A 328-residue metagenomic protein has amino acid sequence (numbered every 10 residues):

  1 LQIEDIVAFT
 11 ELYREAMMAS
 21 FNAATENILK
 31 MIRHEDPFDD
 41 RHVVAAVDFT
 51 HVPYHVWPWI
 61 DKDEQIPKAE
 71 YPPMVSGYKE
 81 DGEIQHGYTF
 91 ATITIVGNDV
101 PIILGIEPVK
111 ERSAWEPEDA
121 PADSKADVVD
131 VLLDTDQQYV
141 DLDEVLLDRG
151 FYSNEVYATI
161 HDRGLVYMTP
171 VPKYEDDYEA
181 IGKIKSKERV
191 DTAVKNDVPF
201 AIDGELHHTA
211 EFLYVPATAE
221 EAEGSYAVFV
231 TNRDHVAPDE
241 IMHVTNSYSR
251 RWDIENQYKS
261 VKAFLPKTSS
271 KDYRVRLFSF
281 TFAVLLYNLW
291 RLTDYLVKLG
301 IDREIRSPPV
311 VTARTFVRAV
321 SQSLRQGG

Functional and structural regions predicted by a protein language model:
L1, R41-H55, I93, L142-F151 (+4 more regions): Short, conserved catalytic/metal-binding motifs centered on acidic residues
L1-T25, D40, D143, I160 (+4 more regions): Short, positively charged, Gly/Tyr-enriched micro-motifs that form contact patches at catalytic or ligand/partner
D5-V100: Active-site-proximal, Lys/Arg-enriched surface segment that forms a nucleic-acid-binding/basic interface patch
Y71-V140, S225: Electropositive, glycine- and tryptophan-enriched low-complexity nucleic-acid-binding patches
P117-E179: Domain-level cores of phosphate- or acyl-group-handling catalytic modules
R163-N256, S260: An anionic, glycine-rich sequence signature occurring as long contiguous blocks
I184-P216, A263, F282-G328: A short, flexible helix-boundary coil/loop motif
R233, D239-Y248, S260-F280, V297-I305: Short, solvent-exposed helix-loop connector elements
